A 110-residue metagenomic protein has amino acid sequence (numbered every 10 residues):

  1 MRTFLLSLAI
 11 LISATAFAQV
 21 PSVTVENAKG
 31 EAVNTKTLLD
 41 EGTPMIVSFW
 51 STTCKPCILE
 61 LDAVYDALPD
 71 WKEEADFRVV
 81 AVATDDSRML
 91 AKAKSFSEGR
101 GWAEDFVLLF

Functional and structural regions predicted by a protein language model:
T3-A14: Sec-dependent N-terminal signal peptides
A16-V20: Boundary at the C-terminal end of the N-terminal hydrophobic targeting segment
V23-M45, D70: A short beta-strand-turn-helix
E26, V107-F110: Short acidic-hydrophobic, aromatic-tinged amphipathic segments that line or gate anion-handling sites
L39, T43, R100-A103, F110: Thiol/disulfide oxidoreductase modules built on the thioredoxin-like
I46-V47, V79: Hydrophobic beta-strand anchors of alpha/beta hydrolase catalytic cores
S48-C54: Aromatic-flanked redox-active Cys/Sec active sites in thiol-based oxidoreductases, especially the WC-centered
L59-W102: Structural microenvironment flanking redox-active thiols in thiol-disulfide oxidoreductases
